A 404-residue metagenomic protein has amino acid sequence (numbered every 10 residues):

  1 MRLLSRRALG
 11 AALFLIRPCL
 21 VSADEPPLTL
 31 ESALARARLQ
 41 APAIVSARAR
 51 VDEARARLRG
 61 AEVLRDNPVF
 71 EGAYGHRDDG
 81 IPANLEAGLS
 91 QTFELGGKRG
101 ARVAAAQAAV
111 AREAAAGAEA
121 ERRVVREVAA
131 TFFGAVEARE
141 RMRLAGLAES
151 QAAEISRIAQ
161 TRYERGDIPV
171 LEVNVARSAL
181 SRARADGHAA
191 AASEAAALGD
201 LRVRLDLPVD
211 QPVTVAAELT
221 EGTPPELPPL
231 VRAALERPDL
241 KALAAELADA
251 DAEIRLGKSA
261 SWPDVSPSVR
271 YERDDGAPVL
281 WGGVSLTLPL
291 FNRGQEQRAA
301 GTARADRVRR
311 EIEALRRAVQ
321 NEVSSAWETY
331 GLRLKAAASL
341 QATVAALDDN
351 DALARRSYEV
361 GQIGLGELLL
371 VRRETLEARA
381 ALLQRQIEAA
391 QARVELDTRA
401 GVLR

Functional and structural regions predicted by a protein language model:
M1-L9: Bacterial N-terminal signal peptides that target proteins for export
R17-P18: N-terminal signal peptide c-region/cleavage motif recognized by signal peptidases
A23-V69, A73-Y74, T92-F93, A101 (+8 more regions): Bacterial Sec-pathway N-terminal export signals of envelope proteins
P27-E31, N67-A120, K241-L315: Small/polar-residue-enriched beta-strand and adjacent coil segments characteristic of outer-membrane beta-barrel
L28, A120-E236, A326-T329, R333 (+3 more regions): Periplasmic alpha-helical coiled-coil/stalk elements that build and connect Gram-negative outer-membrane
S46-A61, A120-L147, A153-R157, T161 (+4 more regions): Amphipathic alpha-helical coiled-coil segments
A104-Q107, V170-S178, L365-R373: Short, charged, amphipathic alpha-helical segments
